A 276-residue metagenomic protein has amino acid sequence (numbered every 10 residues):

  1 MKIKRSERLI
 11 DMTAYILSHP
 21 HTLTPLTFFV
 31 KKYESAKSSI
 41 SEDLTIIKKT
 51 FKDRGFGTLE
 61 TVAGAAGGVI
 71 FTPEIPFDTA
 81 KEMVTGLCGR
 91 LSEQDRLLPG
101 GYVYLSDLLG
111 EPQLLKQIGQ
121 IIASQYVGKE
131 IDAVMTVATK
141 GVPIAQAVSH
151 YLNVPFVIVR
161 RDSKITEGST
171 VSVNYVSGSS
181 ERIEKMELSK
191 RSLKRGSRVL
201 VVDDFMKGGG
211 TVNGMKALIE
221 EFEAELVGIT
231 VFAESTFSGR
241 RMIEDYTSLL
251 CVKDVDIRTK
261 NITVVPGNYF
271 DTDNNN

Functional and structural regions predicted by a protein language model:
K2-V201, K207-N276: PRPP-associated nucleotide enzymes
